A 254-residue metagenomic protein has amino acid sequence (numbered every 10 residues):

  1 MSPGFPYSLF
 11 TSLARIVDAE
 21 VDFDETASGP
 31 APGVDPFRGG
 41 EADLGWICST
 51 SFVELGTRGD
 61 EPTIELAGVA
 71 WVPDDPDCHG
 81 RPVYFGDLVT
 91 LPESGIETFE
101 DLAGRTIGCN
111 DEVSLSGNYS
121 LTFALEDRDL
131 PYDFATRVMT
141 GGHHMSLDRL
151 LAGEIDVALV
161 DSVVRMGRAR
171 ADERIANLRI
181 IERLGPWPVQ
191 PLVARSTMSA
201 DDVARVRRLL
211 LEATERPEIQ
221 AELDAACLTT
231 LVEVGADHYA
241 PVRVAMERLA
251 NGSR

Functional and structural regions predicted by a protein language model:
M1-I16, S49-T50, H79-L147, A221 (+1 more regions): Bilobed "Venus flytrap"/periplasmic-binding protein-like clamshell domains and structurally analogous long
M1-T57: Extracytoplasmic small-molecule ligand-binding "clamshell" domains of the periplasmic binding protein/Venus flytrap
E20-D22, T106-F123, R208-R254: Ligand-binding clefts/hinges and TM-proximal coupling segments of bilobed small-molecule sensing domains
F23-D35, T50, W71-P73, Y132-D148 (+1 more regions): Short helix-initiation/N-cap motifs at beta->coil->alpha
R38-D101: Acidic, polar ligand-binding/catalytic clefts
W46-E61, D127, L151-A152, D156-A176: A ligand-binding cleft/hinge motif common to bilobed small-molecule-binding domains
G68-C78, P82-F85, D172-L210, A226-P241: Periplasmic-binding protein-like
